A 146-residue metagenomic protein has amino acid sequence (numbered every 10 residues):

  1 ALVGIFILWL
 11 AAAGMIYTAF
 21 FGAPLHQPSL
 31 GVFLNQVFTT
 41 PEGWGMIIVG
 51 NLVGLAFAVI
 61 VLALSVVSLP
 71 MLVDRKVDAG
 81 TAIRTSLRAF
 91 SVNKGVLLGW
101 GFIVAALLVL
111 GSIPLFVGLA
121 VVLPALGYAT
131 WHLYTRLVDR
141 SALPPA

Functional and structural regions predicted by a protein language model:
A1-A146: Hydrophobic alpha-helical membrane segments
